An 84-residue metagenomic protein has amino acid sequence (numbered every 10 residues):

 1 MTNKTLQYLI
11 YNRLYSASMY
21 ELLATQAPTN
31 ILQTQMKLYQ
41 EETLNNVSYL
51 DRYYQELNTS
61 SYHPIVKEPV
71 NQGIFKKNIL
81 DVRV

Functional and structural regions predicted by a protein language model:
M1-A27, N78-V84: Alpha-helical bundle segments that constitute or directly flank the non-heme di-iron/ferroxidase center
N3, N12, N30, N45-N46 (+3 more regions): Detector for Asparagine
Q7-Y8, L22-T25, T34, L38 (+3 more regions): Charged/polar, solvent-exposed surface patches and flexible loops
I31-K67: Conserved alpha-helical segments that form or flank metal/cofactor-binding pockets of metalloenzymes
P64-R83: Short, intrinsically disordered, charge-balanced linker/junction segments flanking boundaries in proteins
